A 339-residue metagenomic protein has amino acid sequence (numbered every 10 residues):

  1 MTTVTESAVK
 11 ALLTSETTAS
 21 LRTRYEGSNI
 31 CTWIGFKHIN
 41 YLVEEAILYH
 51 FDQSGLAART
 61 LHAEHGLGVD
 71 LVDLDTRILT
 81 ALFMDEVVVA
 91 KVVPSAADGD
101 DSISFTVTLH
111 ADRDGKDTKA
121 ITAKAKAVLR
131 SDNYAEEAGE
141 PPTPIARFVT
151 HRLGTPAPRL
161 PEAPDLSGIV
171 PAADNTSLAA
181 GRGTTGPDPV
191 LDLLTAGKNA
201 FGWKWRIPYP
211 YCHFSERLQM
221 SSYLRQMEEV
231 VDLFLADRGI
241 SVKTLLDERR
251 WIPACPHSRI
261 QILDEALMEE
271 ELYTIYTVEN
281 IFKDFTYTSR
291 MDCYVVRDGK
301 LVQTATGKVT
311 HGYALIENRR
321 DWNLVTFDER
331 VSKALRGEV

Functional and structural regions predicted by a protein language model:
T2-L71, K126-P256, A314-V339: Hot-dog-fold acyl-thioester-processing enzymes
F51-S104, D237-I281, F285, T306: Hydrophobic beta-strand-centered segment that forms part of the acyl-chain substrate-binding groove
I78-V89, V93-A179, L267-M268, V278-V339: HotDog/MaoC-like acyl-thioester-processing domains
